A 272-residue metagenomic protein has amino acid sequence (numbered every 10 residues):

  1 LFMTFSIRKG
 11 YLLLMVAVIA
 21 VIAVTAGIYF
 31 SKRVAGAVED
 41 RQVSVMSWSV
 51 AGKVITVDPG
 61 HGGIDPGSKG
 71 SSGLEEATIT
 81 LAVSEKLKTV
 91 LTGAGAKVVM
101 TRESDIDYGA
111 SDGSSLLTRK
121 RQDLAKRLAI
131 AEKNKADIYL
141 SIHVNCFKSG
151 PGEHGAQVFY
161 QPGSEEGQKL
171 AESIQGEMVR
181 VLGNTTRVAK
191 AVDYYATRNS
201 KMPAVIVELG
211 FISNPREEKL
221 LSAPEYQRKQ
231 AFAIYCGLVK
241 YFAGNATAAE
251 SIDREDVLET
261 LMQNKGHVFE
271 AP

Functional and structural regions predicted by a protein language model:
L1-P272: Catalytic-site microenvironment of enzymes that process N-acetyl-hexosamine-containing cell-wall polysaccharides
